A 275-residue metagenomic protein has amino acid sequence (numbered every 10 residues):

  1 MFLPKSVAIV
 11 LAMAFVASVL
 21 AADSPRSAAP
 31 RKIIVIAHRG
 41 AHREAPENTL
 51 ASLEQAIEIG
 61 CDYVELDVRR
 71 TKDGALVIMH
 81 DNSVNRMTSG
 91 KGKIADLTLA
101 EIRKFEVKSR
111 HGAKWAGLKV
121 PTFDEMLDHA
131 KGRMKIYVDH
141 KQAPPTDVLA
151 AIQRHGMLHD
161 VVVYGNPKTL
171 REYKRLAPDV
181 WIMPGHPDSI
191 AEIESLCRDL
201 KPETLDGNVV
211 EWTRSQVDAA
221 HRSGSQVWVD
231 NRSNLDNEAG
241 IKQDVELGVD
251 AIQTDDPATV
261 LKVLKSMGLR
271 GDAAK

Functional and structural regions predicted by a protein language model:
S6-S18: Bacterial N-terminal signal peptides
A22-R43, K108, K114-L118: Long, acidic (Asp/Glu-rich), low-complexity accessory segments flanking structured domains
H38, A56, D67, I102 (+4 more regions): Conserved, mostly hydrophobic/aromatic
G40, R69-D73, D81-N82, K141-A143 (+5 more regions): Active-site beta-loop-alpha junctions enriched in small/polar residues
S52-R70, D199-L205: Catalytic domains of carbohydrate-active enzymes, especially glycoside hydrolases
H80-G185, G207, H221-S223: Metal-dependent phosphodiesterase/phospholipase catalytic core, i.e., the His/Asp/Glu-rich active-site region
A113-G117, M183-K275: C-terminal active-site rim and adjoining tail of enzyme catalytic domains
